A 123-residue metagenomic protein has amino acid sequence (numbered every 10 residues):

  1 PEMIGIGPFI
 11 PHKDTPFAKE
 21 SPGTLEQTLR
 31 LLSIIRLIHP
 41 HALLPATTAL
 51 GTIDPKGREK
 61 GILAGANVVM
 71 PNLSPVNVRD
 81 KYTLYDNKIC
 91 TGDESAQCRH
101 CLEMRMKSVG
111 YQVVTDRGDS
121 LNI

Functional and structural regions predicted by a protein language model:
M3-I123: Auxiliary Fe-S-binding modules of radical SAM enzymes
